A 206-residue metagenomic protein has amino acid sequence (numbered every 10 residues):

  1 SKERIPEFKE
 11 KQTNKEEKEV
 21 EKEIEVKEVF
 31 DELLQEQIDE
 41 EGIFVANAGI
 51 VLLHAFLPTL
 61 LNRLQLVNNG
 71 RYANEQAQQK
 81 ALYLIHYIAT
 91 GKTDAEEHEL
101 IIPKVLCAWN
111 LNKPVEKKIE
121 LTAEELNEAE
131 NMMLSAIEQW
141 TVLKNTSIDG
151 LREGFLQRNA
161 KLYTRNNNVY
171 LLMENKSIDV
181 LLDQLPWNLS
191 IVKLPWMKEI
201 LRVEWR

Functional and structural regions predicted by a protein language model:
S1-R206: Short, compositionally biased pre-sequence/patch detector
